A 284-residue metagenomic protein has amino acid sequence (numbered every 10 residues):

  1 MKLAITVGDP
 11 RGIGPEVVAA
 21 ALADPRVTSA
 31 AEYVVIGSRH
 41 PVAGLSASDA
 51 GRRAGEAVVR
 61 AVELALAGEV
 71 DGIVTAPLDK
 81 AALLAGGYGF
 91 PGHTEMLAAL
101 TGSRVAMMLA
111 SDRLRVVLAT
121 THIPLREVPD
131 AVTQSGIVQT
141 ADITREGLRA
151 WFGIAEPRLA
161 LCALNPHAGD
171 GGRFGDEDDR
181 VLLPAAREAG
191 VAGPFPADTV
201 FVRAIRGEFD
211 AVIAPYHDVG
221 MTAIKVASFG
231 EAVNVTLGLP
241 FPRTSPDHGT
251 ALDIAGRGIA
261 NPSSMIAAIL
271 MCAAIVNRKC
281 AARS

Functional and structural regions predicted by a protein language model:
M1-T94, A131-P215, V219-T250, A255-S284: Contiguous, glycine/small-aliphatic-enriched amphipathic segments in soluble metabolic enzymes
Y33, T94, V105-A106, L114-V117: Small-molecule pocket liners
A99-A106, A110-L114, L239-D253: Short, flexible loop segments at boundaries between secondary-structure elements
L109-Q139: Ligand-binding beta-strand-loop-alpha-helix segment within the catalytic cores of soluble metabolic enzymes
